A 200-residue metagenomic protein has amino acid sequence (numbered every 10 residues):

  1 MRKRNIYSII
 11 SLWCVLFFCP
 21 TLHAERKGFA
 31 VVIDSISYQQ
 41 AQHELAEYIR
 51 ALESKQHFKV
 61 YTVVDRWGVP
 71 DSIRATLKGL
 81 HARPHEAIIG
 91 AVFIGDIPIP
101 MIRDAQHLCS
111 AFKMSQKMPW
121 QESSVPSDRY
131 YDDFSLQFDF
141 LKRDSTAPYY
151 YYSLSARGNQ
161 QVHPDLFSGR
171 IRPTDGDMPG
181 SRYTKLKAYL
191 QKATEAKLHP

Functional and structural regions predicted by a protein language model:
M1-E25: Bacterial Sec-dependent N-terminal signal peptides
E25-P200: Cysteine-dependent hydrolase recognition
